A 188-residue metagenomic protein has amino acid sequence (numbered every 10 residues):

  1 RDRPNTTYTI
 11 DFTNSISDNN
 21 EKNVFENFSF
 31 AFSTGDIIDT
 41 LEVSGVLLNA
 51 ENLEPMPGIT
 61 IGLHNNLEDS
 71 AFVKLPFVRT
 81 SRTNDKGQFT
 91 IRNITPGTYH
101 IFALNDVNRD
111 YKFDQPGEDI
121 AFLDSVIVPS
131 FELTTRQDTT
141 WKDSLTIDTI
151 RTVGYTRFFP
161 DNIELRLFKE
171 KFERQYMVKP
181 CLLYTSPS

Functional and structural regions predicted by a protein language model:
R1-S186: N-terminal targeting or signal-anchor segments and their processing/structural boundaries
